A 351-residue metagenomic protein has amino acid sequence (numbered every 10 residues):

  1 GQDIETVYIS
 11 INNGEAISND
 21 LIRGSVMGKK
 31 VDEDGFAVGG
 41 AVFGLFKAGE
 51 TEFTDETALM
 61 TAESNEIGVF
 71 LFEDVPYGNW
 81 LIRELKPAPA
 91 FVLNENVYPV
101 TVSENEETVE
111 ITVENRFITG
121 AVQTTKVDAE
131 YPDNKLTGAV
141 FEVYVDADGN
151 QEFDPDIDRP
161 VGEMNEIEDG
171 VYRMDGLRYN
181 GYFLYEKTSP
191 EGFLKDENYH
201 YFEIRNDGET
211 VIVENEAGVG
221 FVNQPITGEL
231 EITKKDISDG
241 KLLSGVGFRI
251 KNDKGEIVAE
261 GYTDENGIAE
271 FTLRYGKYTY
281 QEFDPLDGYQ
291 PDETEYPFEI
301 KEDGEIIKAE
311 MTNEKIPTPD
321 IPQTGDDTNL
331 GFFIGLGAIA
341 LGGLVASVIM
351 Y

Functional and structural regions predicted by a protein language model:
G1-Y351: Solvent-exposed loop/turn and edge beta-strand elements of beta-rich ligand-binding domains
